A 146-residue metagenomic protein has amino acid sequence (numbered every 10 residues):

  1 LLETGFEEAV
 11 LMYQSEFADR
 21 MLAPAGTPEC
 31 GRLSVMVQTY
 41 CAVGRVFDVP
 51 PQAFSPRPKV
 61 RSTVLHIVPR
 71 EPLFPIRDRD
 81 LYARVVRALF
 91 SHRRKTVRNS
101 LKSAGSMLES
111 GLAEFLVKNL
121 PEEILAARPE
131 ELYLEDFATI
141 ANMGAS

Functional and structural regions predicted by a protein language model:
L1-A127, T139-S146: Class I S-adenosyl-L-methionine
E130: Conserved phosphate/pyrophosphate-binding and hydrolysis machinery centered on Walker-type P-loop NTPases, extending
D136: Short helix-start
